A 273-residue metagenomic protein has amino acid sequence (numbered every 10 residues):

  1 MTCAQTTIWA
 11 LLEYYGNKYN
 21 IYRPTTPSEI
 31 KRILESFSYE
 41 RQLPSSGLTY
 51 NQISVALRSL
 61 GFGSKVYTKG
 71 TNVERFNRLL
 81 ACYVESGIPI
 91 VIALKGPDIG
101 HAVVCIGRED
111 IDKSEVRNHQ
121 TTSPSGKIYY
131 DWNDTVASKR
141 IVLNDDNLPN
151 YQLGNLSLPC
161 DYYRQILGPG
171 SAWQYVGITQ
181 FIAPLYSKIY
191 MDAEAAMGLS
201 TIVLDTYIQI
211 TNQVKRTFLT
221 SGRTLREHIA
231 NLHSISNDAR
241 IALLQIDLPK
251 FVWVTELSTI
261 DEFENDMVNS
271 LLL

Functional and structural regions predicted by a protein language model:
M1-E40: Active-site-adjacent structural segments surrounding the nucleophilic cysteine of cysteine proteases and isopeptidases
A4-A10, L57, S64, G177 (+2 more regions): Small-side-chain structural scaffolding
P24-P27, P89, P249: Proline-rich intrinsically disordered, low-complexity coils
K31-G154, V254-L257, F263-L273: Conserved active-site-adjacent core of cysteine acyl-enzyme catalytic domains
D110-L273: Noncatalytic regulatory segments and standalone regulatory/sensor domains
